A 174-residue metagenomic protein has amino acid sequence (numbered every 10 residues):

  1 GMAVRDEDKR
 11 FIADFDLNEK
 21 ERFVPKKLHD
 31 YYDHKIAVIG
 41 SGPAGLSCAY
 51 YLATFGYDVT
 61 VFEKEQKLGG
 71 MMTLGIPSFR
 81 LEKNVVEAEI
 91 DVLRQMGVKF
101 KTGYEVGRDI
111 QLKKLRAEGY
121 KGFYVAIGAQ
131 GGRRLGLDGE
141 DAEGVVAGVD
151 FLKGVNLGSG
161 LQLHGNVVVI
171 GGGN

Functional and structural regions predicted by a protein language model:
G1, G119-A126: Hydrophobic or amphipathic alpha-helical targeting/insertion segments
G1-D8: Iron-sulfur (Fe-S) cluster-binding segments and ferredoxin-like electron-carrier domains, especially [2Fe-2S]
K9-I36, D150-N166: A short, basic/flexible loop-to-alpha-helix module at the beginning of a structural domain
A37-F62, T102-L112, R116, F123 (+2 more regions): Rossmann-like dinucleotide/flavin-binding elements
A49-Y51, T73-L74, L135-G139: Short amphipathic alpha-helical segments
Y57-T73: Glycine-rich FAD pyrophosphate-binding loop
G75-T102, G139-G154: N-terminal glycine-rich dinucleotide-binding loop that anchors FAD/FMN and/or NAD(P) in oxidoreductases
A126-D141, V145: Flavin (primarily FAD) binding-site architecture
